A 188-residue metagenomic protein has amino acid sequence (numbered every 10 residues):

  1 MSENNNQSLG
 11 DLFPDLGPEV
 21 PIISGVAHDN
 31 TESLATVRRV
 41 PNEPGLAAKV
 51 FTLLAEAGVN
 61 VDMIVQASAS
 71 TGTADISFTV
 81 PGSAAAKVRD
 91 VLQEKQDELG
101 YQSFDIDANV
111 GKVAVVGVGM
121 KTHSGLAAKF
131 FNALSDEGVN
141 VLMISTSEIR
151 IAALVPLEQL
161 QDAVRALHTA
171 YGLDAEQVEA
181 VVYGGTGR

Functional and structural regions predicted by a protein language model:
M1-R188: A conserved regulatory-domain signal marking ACT and ACT-like small-molecule sensing domains and adjacent regulatory
